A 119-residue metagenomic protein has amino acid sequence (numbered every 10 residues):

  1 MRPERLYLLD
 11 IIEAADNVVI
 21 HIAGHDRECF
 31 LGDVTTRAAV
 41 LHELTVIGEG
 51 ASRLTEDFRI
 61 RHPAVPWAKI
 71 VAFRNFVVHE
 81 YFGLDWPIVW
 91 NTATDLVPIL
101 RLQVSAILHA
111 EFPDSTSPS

Functional and structural regions predicted by a protein language model:
M1-S119: Solvent-exposed interaction patches of small proteins and small membrane subunits
